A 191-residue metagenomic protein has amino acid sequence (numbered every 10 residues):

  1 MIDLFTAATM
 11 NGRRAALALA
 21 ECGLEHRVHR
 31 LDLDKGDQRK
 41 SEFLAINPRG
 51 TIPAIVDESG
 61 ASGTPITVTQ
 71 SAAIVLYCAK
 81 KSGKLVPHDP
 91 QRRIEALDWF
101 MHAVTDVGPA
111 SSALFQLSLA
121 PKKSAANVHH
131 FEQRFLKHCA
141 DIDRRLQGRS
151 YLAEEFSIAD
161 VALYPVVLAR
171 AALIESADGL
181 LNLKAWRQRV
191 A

Functional and structural regions predicted by a protein language model:
M1-H129: GST-like domain detector, emphasizing the conserved glutathione-binding G-site in the N-terminal thioredoxin-like
C78, Q91, F100-R189: GST-like fold's C-terminal all-alpha helical module
